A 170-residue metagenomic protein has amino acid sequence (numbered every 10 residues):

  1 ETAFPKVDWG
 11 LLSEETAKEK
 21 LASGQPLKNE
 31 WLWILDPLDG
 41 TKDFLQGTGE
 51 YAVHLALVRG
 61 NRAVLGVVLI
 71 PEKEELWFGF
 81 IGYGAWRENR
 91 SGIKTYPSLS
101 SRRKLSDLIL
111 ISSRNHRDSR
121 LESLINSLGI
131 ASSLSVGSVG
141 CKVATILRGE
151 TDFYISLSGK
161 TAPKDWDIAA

Functional and structural regions predicted by a protein language model:
E1-L38, E122-S127, G140: N-terminal subdomain of lithium-sensitive/metallo-dependent phosphomonoesterases centered on the IMPase/IPPase/PAP
W9, E30-L32, V64, L108 (+2 more regions): Conserved acidic residues
E14, D36-D39, D43, K142 (+2 more regions): Acidic active-site catalytic centers that drive phospho-/nucleotidyl reactions and related ester hydrolyses
K18, Y83, G92, R117 (+1 more regions): Residue-level detector of flexible, active-site-proximal loop/helix-junction positions within diverse enzyme catalytic
P26-R90: DPxDG-like acidic metal-binding loop motif
G79-F80, I93-R103: Short amphipathic beta-strand/extended segments with alternating polar/hydrophobic composition
L99-A170: An extended, acidic
